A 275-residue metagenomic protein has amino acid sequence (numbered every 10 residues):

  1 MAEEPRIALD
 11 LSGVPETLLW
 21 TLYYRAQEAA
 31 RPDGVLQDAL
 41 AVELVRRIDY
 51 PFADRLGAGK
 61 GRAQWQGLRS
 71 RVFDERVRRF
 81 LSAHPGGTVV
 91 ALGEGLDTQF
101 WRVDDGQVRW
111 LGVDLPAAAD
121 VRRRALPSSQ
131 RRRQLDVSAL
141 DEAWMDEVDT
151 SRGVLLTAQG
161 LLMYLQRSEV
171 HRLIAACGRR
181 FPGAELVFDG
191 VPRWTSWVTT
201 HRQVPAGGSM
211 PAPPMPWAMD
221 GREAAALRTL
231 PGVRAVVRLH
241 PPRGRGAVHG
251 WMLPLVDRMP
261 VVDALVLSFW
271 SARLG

Functional and structural regions predicted by a protein language model:
M1-V90, E94-V137, E147-T150: Rossmann-like AdoMet
G153-E169: A short SAM/SAH-binding and catalytic strip from SAM-dependent methyltransferases
M163, V191-S196: Short "lid" loop at the C-terminus of a central beta-strand within the Rossmann-like core of SAM-dependent
Y164-R180: A short, conserved alpha-helix within the catalytic core of class I
C177-R193: Conserved beta-strand signature within the Rossmann-like core of class I S-adenosyl-L-methionine
V198-P214: Short, glycine-/aromatic-enriched active-site segment of Class I SAM-dependent methyltransferases
P213-P241: Short alpha-helix
V248-G275: Core SAM-dependent methyltransferase catalytic element
